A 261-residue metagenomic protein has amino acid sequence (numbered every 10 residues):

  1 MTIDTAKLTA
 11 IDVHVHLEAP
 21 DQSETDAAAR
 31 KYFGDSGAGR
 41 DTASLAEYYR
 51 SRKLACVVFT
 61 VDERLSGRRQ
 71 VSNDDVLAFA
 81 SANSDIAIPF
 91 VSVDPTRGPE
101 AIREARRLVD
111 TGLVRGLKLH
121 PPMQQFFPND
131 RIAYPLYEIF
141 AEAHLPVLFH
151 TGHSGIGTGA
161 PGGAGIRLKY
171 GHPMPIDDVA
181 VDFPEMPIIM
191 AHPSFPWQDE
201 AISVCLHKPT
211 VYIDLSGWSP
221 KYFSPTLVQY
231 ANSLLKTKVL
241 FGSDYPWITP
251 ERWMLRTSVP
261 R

Functional and structural regions predicted by a protein language model:
M1-L8, A43-Y48, A105-R107, I132-A143 (+2 more regions): Short amphipathic alpha-helices and their capping/turn segments at secondary-structure boundaries
M1-R68, D74: An N-terminally biased module of ancient metal coordination in phosphate/nucleic-acid-related enzymes
A10-V13, V58-F59, F90-V91, K118 (+3 more regions): Active-site neighborhood of phospho(di)ester-bond hydrolases with catalytic His/Asp-centered motifs
E18-D21, E63-S66, P95-P99, H153-G157 (+3 more regions): Active-site environment of divalent metal-dependent phosphoester hydrolases
G39-L45, V71-L77, A101-R103, P173-I176 (+2 more regions): Alpha-helical scaffolding within the catalytic cores of extracellular/periplasmic polymer-degrading hydrolases
A55, E63-G159, R167: Active-site gating/metal-coordination segments in enzymes
R115-G116, N129-L240: Catalytic pocket-lining loop regions of alpha/beta-barrel enzymes, especially the amidohydrolase/enolase/GH5 lineages
P184, K236-R261: His/Asp/Glu-enriched, well-ordered alpha-helical/loop segment that forms or immediately abuts the divalent-metal
